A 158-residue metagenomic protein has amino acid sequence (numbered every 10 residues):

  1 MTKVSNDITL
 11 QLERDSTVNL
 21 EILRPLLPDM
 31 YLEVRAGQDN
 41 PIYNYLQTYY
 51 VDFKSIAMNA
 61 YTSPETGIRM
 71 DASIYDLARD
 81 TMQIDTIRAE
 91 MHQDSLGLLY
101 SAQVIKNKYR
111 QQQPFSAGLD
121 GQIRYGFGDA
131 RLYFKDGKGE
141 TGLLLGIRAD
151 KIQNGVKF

Functional and structural regions predicted by a protein language model:
M1-F158: Membrane-proximal interfacial segments on either side of biological membranes
